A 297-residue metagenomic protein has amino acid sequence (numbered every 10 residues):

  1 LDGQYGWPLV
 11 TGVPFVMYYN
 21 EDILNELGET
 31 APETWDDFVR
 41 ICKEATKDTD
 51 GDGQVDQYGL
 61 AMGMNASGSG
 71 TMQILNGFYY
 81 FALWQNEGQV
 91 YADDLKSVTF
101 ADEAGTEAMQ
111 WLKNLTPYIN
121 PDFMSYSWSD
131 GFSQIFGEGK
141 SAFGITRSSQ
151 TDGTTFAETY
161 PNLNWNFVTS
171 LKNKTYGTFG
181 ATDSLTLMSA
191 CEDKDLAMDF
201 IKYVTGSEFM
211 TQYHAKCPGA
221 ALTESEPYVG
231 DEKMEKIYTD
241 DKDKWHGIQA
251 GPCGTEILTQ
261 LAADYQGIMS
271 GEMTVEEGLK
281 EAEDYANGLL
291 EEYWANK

Functional and structural regions predicted by a protein language model:
L1-I23, Y58-G59, N166-G177, K244-P252: A structural signal for short loop-to-beta-strand junctions that line the ligand-binding cleft of periplasmic/secreted
L1-V10, F15, V39-V98, S141: Extracytoplasmic/periplasmic solute-binding protein
Y18-E21, G180-D193, Q212: A bilobed periplasmic-binding-protein/Venus flytrap-type ligand-binding module shared by bacterial periplasmic
T30, D50, L60-M72, Q85-E107 (+5 more regions): Short, solvent-exposed loop/beta-turn-alpha elements that line the ligand-binding surface or hinge of extracytoplasmic
W35-R40, F123-E138: Short helix-initiation/N-cap motifs at beta->coil->alpha
I41-E44, D93-S125, S170: Glycine-centered hinge/linker elements that transmit conformational signals in sensory and ligand-binding systems
A142-R147: Paired acidic/hydrophobic, glycine-rich loop segments that form the ligand-binding mouth/hinge of periplasmic-binding
P161, W165-V168, H214-A263, G267 (+1 more regions): Long, aromatic- and glycine/proline-rich binding clefts that accommodate carbohydrate-like moieties
